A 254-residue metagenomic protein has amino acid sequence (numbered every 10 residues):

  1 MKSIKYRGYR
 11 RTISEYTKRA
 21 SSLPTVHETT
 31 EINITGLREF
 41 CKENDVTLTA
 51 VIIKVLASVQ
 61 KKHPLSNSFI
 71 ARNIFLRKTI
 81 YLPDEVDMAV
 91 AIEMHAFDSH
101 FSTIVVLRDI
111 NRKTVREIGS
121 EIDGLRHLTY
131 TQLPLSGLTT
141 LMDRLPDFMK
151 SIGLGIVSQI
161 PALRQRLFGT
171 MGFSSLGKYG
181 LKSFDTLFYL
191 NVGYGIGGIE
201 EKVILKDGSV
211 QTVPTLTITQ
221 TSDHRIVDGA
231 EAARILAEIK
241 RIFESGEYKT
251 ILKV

Functional and structural regions predicted by a protein language model:
M1-V254: C-terminal catalytic/motor cores of large multi-domain enzyme assemblies
